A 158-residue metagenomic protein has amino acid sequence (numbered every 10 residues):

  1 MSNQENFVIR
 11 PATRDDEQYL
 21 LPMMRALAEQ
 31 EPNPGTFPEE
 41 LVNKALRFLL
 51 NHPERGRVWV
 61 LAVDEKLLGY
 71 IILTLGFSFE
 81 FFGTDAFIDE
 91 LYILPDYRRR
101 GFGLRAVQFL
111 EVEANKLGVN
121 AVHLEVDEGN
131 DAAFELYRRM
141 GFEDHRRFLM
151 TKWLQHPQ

Functional and structural regions predicted by a protein language model:
M1-D15, H156-Q158: Conserved N-terminal entry element of GNAT/NAT acetyltransferase domains
L21, A28-R47: Conserved GNAT-fold acetyl-CoA-binding loop/helix
F48-V60, F87: A short helix-loop-beta-strand connector motif used in the catalytic cores of GNAT acetyltransferases and, in some
R57-G69, L94: Conserved beta-hairpin
L73-F79: A conserved beta-strand-loop-helix scaffold within acyl/acetyltransferase catalytic domains
Y97, G101-F109: Conserved acetyl-CoA pyrophosphate-binding loop and the N-cap/start of the following alpha-helix in GNAT-like
L104, K116, E128-R146, K152 (+1 more regions): Conserved active-site alpha-helix within GNAT-family acetyltransferase domains
N115-E125: Conserved GNAT acetyl-CoA-binding A-motif
